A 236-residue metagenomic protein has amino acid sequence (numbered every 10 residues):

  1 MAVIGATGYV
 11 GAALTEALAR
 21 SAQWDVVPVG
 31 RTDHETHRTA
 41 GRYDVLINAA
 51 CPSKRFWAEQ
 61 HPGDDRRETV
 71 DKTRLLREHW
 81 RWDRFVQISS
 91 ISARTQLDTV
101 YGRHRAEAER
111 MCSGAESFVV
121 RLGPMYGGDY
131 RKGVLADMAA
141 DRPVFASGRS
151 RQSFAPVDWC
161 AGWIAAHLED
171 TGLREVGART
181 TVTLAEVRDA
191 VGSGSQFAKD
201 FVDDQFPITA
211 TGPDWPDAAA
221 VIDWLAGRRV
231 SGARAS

Functional and structural regions predicted by a protein language model:
M1-W24: N-terminal Rossmann NAD(P)H-binding glycine-rich loop of SDR-like oxidoreductase domains
I4, G8, P62-R67, D98-E109 (+2 more regions): Short-chain dehydrogenase/reductase
V27-E35, P124: N-terminal Rossmann-fold cofactor-binding loop
D33-L76, I91-T95: NAD(P)H-binding glycine-rich loop region in Rossmannoid oxidoreductase-like domains and their noncatalytic homologs
A50, V86-S90, R121-G123, G177: Active-site beta-alpha turn of Rossmann-fold NAD(P)-dependent dehydrogenases/reductases
R74-R103, F118: Conserved Rossmann-fold NAD(P)-dependent oxidoreductase catalytic core, especially the SDR/UDP-sugar
G102, M111-S153, V157-W159: NAD(P)-dependent short-chain dehydrogenase/reductase
W163-W215, I222-S236: Mid/C-terminal beta-alpha module of Rossmann-like enzyme folds, strongest in SDR-family dehydrogenases/epimerases
